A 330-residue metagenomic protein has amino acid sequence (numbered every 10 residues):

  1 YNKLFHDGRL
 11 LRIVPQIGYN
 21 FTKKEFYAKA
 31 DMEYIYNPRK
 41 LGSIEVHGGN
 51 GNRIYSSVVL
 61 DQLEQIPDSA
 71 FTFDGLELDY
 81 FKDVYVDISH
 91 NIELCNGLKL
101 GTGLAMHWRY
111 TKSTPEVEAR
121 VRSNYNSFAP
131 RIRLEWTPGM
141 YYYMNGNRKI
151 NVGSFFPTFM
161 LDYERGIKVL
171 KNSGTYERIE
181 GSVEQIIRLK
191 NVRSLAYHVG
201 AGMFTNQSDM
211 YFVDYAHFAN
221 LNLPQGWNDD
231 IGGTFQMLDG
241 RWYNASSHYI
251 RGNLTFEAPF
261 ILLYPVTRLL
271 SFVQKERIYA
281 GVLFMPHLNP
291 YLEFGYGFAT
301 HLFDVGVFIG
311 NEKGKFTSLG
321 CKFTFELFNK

Functional and structural regions predicted by a protein language model:
Y1, V58-N191, R277-Y279: Transmembrane beta-strand segments of outer-membrane beta-barrel domains in Gram-negative and organellar OMPs
Y1-N2, G8-K23, Y27-Y34, V46 (+7 more regions): Transmembrane beta-strand segments that form the barrel wall of outer-membrane beta-barrel proteins
Y1-N20, F26-A28, Y34, L76 (+4 more regions): Outer-membrane beta-barrel initiation region
N2-K3, A30-Y34, V86-I92, L104 (+8 more regions): Residues on the lipid-exposed face of transmembrane beta-strands in outer-membrane beta-barrel proteins
F5-R12, R39-G42, N96-L100, Y110 (+6 more regions): Repeated loop/turn-to-beta-strand initiation elements of outer-membrane beta-barrel proteins
D7-I13, F26, K40-I44, N96-L100 (+9 more regions): Outer-envelope beta-barrel architecture signal
N20-T22, G49-Y55, C95, H107-T111 (+7 more regions): Structural signature of outer-membrane beta-barrel domains
S43-L63, D68-L78, N147-N151, T158-L262: C-terminal outer-membrane beta-barrel translocator/porin domains of Gram-negative envelope proteins and their
